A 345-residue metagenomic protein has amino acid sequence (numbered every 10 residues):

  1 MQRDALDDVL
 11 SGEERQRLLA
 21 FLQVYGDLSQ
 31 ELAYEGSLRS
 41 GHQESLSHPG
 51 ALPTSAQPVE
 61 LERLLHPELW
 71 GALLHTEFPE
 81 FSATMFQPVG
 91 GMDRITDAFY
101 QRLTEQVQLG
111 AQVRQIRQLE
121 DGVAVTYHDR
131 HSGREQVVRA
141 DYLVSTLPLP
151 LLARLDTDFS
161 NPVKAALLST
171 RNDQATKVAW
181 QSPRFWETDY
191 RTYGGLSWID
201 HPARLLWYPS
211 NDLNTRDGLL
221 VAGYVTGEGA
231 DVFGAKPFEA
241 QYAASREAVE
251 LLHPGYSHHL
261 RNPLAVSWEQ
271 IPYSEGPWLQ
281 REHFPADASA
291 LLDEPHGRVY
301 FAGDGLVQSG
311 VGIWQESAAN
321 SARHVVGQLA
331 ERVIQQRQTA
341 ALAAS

Functional and structural regions predicted by a protein language model:
M1-Q112, G122, D129-H131, A203 (+1 more regions): Active-site/ligand-binding neighborhood in enzyme catalytic cores
M1-R3, V144-T146, A343: N-terminal glycine-rich phosphate/pyrophosphate-binding loop and immediately adjacent elements
R94-R102, A179, A244-L251, S321: Amphipathic alpha-helical segments that form well-ordered structural scaffolds and often line/cohere around active
L103, G122-V123, A153, T157-N161 (+2 more regions): Short, glycine/charged-enriched secondary-structure capping and boundary segments
V107-L109, S145, F301: A structural signal for the hydrophobic beta-strands that form the central parallel beta-sheet of Rossmann-like
V113, P150, L306: Catalytic metal-binding/acid-base residues of hydrolase active sites
R117-Q118, T126-Y190, Y256: Central helical "cap/lid" subdomain
G122, H128, G133, Q174 (+1 more regions): Conserved flavin/dinucleotide-binding core of flavoenzymes
